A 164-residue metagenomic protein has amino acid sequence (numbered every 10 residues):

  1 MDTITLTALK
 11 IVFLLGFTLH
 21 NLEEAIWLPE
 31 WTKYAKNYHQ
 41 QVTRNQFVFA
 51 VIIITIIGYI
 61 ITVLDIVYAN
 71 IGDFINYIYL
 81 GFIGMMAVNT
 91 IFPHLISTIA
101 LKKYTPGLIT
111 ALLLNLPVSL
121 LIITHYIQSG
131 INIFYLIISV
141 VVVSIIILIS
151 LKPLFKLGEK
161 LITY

Functional and structural regions predicted by a protein language model:
M1-I11, T62-I78, V118-L136: Helix-coil boundary and interhelical linker segments in multi-pass alpha-helical membrane proteins
L14-T18, F74-G84: Structural signature of hydrophobic alpha-helical transmembrane segments
L15-A25, M86-S97, I145-L157: Transmembrane alpha-helical segments that form the membrane-embedded catalytic/substrate-channel core of multi-pass
L22-R44, F155-Y164: Cytosolic, membrane-interface loops and tails of multi-pass inner-membrane proteins
V48-I66, N89, L114-S119: Core segments of transmembrane alpha-helices that mediate helix-helix packing or line hydrophobic substrate/ligand
D73-I78, I99-L112, N132-V140: Non-cytosolic membrane-interface motifs at loop->transmembrane helix junctions
G81-P93, T105-T124, I147: Hydrophobic alpha-helical membrane segments
L121-Y164: Terminal transmembrane helical module of multi-pass membrane proteins
